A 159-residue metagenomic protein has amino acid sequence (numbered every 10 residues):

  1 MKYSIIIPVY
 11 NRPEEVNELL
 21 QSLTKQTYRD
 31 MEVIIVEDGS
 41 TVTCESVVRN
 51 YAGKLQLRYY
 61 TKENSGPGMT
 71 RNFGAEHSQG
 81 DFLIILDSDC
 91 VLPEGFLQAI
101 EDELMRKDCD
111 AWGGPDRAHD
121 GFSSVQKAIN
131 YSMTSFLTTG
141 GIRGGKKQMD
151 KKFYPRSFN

Functional and structural regions predicted by a protein language model:
M1-K25: N-proximal low-complexity "stem/linker" segments adjacent to membrane-targeting elements
V9-N17, E37, T41, P93-E94: A structural helix-start
L20-T61: Acidic donor-binding segment of Leloir-type glycosyltransferases
K62-S78, A99: Glycine-rich, basic loop-to-helix element that forms the pyrophosphate-binding segment of sugar-nucleotide handling
L83: Short aromatic/hydrophobic "clamp" motif used to bind/position activated sugar donors
D87-V91: The conserved acidic donor/metal-binding loop of glycosyltransferases
G95-K127, Y131: Conserved donor NDP-sugar-binding/catalytic core segment of glycosyltransferases
A118, G141-N159: A recurrent flexible, glycine/aromatic-enriched loop bordering the glycosyltransferase active site that acts as
